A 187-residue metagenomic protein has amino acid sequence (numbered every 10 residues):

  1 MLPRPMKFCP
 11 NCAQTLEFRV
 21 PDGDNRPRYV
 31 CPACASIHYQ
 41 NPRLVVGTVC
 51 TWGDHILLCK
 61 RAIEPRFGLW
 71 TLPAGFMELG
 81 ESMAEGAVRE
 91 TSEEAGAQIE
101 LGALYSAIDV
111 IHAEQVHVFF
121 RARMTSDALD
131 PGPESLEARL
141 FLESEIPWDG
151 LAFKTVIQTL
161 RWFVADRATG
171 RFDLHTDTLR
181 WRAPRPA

Functional and structural regions predicted by a protein language model:
M1-P5, P133-A187: Nudix hydrolase/Nudix homology domain
L2-T48: Acidic, metal-coordinating catalytic segment for phosphate/diphosphate chemistry, firing primarily on the Nudix
F18-V20, Q98-Y105: A short coil-to-beta-strand element that immediately follows conserved catalytic motifs
N25, P42, E100, E114-V116: Residue-level preference for beta-strand/loop junctions
V46, D54, V116-V118, L136: Change "...and in nucleic-acid phosphodiester-cleaving endonucleases..." to "...and in nucleic-acid processing enzymes
T51-E93: Conserved Nudix-box catalytic region and its N-terminal flanking loop in Nudix hydrolases and closely related
I108-P131, R139, T159-R167: Active-site-adjacent beta-strand/loop module that shapes the phosphate/pyrophosphate-binding cleft
